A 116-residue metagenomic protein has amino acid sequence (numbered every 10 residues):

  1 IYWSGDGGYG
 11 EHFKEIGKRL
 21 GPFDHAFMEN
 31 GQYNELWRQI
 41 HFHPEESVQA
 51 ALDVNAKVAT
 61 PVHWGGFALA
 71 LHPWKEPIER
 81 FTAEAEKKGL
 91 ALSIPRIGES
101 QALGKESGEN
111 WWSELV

Functional and structural regions predicted by a protein language model:
I1-G21, I97-V116: Core dinuclear metal-dependent hydrolase active-site scaffold
G8-I97: Cap/insert and terminal regions of metallo-dependent hydrolase folds
